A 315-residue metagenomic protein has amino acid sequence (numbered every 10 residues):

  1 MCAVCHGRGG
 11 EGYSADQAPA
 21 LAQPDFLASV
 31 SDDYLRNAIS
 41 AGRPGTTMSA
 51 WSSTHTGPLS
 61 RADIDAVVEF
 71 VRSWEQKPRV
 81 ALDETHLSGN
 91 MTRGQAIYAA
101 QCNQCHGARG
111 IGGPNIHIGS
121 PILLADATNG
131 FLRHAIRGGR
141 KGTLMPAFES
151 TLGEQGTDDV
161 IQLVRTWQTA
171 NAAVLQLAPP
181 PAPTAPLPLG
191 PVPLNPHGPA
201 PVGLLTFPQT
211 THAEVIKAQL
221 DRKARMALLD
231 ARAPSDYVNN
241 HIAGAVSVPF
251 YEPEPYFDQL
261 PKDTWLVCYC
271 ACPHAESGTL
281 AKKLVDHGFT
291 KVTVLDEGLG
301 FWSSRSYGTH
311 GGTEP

Functional and structural regions predicted by a protein language model:
M1-G9, V67, V71, G94-A108 (+2 more regions): The canonical Cys-X-X-Cys-His
G7-S40, A50, H55-P58, Q95 (+2 more regions): Gly/Gly-Pro-rich "capping" loops immediately C-terminal to redox-active cysteine motifs in periplasmic/lumenal
A15-A20, P24, S40-D65, A81-E84 (+3 more regions): Axial heme c-ligation environment in periplasmic c-type cytochrome domains
S73-I97, L204-Q209: Electrostatic cytochrome c docking/interface patches
V164-A227, D236, P315: Flexible, polar/low-complexity N-terminal or interdomain linker segments that lie immediately upstream of folded
P201-A275: Positively charged, proline/Ser/Thr-rich regional signature most characteristic of the Rhodanese/CDC25-like
E254-W302: Catalytic cysteine-centered active loop of the rhodanese-like fold, especially the PTP/DSP P-loop
S306-P315: Active-site neighborhoods of enzymes that stabilize oxyanions during catalysis
